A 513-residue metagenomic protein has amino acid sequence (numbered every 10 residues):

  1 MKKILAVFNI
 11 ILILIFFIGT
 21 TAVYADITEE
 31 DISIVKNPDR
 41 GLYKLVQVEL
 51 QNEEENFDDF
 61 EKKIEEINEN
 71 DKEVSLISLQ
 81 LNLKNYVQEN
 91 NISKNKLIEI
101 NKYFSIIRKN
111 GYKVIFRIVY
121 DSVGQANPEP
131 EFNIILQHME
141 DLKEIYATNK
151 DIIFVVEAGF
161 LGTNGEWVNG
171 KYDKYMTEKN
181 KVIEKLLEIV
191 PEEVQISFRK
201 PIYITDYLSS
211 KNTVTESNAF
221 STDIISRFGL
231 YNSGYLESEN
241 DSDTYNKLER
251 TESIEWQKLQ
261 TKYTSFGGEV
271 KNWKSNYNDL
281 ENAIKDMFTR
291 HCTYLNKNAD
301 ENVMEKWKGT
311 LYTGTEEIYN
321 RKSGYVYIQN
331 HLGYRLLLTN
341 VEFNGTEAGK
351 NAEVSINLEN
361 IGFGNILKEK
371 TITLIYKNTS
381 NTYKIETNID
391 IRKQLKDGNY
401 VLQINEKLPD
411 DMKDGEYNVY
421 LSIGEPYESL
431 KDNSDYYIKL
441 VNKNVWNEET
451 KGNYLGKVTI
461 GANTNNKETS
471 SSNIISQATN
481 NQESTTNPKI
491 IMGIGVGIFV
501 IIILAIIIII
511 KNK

Functional and structural regions predicted by a protein language model:
A25-S75, Q80: Boundary/entry segment of secreted carbohydrate-active catalytic domains
F60-D121, F132-I135, V194: Aromatic-lined substrate-binding rim segments of carbohydrate-active enzymes
N95-K113, E129-E157, T177-I189: An active-site-proximal structural segment forming one wall of the substrate-binding cleft that immediately precedes
I115-Q125, L142-D173: Active-site groove signature of glycoside hydrolases
V155-E157, G162, E166-M304: Catalytic-core regions of glycoside hydrolase
L280-V341: Catalytic cores of secreted or luminal carbohydrate-active enzymes
Q329-A478: Extracellular/luminal regions of secreted and cell-surface proteins that mediate adhesion/ECM remodeling
I502-K513: C-terminal membrane-anchoring or membrane-association module
